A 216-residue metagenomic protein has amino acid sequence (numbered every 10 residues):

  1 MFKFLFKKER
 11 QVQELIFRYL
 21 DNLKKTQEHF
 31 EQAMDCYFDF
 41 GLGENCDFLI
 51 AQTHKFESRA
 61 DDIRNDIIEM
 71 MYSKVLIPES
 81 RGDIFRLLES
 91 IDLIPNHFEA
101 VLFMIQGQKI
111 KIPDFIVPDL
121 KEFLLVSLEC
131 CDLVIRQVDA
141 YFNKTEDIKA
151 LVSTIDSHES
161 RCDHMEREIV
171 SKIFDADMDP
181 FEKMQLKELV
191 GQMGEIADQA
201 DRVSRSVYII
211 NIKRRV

Functional and structural regions predicted by a protein language model:
M1-V216: Cytosolic, long alpha-helical scaffolding segments
